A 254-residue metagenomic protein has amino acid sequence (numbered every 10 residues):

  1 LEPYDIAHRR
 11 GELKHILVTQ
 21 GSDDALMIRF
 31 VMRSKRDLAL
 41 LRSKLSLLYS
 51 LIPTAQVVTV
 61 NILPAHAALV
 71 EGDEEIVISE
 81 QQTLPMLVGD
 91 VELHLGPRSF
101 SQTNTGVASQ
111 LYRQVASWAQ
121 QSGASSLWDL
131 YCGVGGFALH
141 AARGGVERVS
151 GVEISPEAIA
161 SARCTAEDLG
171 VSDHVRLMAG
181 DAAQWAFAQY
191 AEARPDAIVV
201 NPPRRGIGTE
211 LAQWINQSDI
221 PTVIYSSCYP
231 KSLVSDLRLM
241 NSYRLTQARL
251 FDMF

Functional and structural regions predicted by a protein language model:
L1, D23-A25, M32-K35, L40 (+1 more regions): Polybasic, low-complexity RNA-engagement segments
L1-G11, V18-D23: Extended interfacial segments that mediate partner engagement and assembly in macromolecular machines
I6-A7, S34, T105: Conserved phosphate/pyrophosphate-binding and hydrolysis machinery centered on Walker-type P-loop NTPases, extending
R9-E12, V77-S79: Short solvent-exposed loop/turn micro-motifs enriched in small/polar/acidic residues
I16-V18, M86: A structural signal for short hydrophobic beta-strand segments in well-ordered beta-sheet cores
V18, D24-R33, E92-G96: Short, aliphatic-rich beta-strand segments
D37-L40, S46-F254: Rossmann-like S-adenosyl-L-methionine
